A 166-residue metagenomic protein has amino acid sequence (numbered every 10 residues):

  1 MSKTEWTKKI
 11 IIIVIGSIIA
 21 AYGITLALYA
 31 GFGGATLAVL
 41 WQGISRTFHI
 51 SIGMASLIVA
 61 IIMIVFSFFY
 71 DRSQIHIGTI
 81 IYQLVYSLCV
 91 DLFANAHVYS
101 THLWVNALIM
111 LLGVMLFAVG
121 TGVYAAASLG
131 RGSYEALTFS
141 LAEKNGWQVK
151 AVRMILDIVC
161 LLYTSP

Functional and structural regions predicted by a protein language model:
M1-W6: Short, Lys/Arg-rich, polar N-terminal cytosolic tail immediately upstream of the first transmembrane signal-anchor
F32-L37, A125-L137: Juxtamembrane/interfacial segments flanking transmembrane helices
V39-H49, A136-G146: Short amphipathic alpha-helical coupling elements at transmembrane boundaries
T47-I58: Structural signature of hydrophobic alpha-helical transmembrane segments
M63-S73: C-terminal ends of transmembrane helices
I77-V85, N106-A107: Cytoplasmic-side transmembrane-helix entry/capping segments in multi-pass membrane proteins
L88, L92, L111-A127: Mid-bilayer segments of alpha-helical transmembrane spans in multi-pass integral membrane proteins that mediate
Y163-P166: Conserved small/polar residues in nucleotide/adenosyl-binding loops
